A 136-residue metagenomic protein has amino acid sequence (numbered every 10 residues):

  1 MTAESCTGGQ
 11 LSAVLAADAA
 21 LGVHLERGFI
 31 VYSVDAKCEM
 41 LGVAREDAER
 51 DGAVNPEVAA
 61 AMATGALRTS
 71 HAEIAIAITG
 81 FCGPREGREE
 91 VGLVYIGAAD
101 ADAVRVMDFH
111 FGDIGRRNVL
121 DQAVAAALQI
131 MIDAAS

Functional and structural regions predicted by a protein language model:
M1-S136: Short alpha-helical segments enriched in small residues
